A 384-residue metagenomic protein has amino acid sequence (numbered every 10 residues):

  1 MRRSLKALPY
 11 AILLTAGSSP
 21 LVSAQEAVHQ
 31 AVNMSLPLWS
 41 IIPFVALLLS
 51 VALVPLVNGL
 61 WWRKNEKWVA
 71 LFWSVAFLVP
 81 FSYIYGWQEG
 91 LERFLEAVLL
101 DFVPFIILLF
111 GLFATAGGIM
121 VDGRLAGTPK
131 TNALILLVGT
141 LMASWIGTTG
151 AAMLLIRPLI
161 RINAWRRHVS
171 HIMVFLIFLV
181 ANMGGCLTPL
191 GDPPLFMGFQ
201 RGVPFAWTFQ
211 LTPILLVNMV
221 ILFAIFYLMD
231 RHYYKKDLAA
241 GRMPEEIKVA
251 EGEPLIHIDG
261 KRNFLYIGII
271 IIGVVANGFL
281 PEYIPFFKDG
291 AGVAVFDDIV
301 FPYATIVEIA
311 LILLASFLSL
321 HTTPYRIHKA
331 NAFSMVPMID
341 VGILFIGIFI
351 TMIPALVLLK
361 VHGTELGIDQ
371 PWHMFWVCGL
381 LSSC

Functional and structural regions predicted by a protein language model:
M1-Q25: N-terminal secretory/membrane targeting signals
V22-E26, G59-L60, L78-D101, F110-T128 (+3 more regions): Transmembrane alpha-helix boundary signature
V28-S40, W61-V69, L91-P104, F205-I214 (+4 more regions): Interfacial loop-to-helix junctions that mark the boundaries of transmembrane helices in multi-pass membrane
S40-V51, N65-S82, F102-G111, L137 (+3 more regions): Hydrophobic mid-bilayer segments of alpha-helices in multi-pass membrane transport proteins, especially secondary
L49-W62, L112-G127, I160-N163, M229-H232 (+1 more regions): C-terminal ends of transmembrane helices
W61, L187, A206-G252: Juxtamembrane and boundary regions of transmembrane helices in multi-pass small-molecule transporters and channels
K130-G184, M197: Hydrophobic transmembrane alpha-helices that form the pore/transport pathway of multi-pass ion and small-solute
I267-C384: Transmembrane helical segments that form the transport core of multi-pass membrane transport proteins
